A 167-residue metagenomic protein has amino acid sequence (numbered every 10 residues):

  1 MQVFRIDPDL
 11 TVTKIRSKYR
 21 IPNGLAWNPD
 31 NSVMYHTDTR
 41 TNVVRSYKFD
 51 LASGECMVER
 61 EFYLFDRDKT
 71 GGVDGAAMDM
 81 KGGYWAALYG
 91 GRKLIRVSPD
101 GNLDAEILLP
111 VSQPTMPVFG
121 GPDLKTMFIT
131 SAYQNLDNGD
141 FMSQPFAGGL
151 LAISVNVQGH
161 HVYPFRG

Functional and structural regions predicted by a protein language model:
Q2-F4, V43-R45, K93-I95, G149-L151: A short loop-to-beta-strand structural motif that recurs across blades of beta-propeller domains
Q2-V3, V12-V33, F65-Y84, V111-T126: Beta-rich, blade/repeat-based domains predominating in secreted/periplasmic proteins but also intracellular
P8, I95-A105, S112, G121 (+2 more regions): Flexible "stalk/tail and boundary" regions
T13-S17, E55-L64, A105-L108, V162-G167: Beta-propeller fold detector
I21-N23, R40, V58, G72 (+3 more regions): Beta-rich catalytic cores
M34-T41, Y84-Y89, T126-Q134: Conserved beta-strand positions in repeat-built beta-propeller and related beta-rich domains
Y47-E55, S154-H160: Short loop/turn segments immediately following beta-strands, especially the blade-tip and inter-blade linker loops
V118-G167: Blade-level signature of beta-propeller repeat domains, shared across WD40, Kelch, NHL, RCC1 and BNR/Asp-box propellers
